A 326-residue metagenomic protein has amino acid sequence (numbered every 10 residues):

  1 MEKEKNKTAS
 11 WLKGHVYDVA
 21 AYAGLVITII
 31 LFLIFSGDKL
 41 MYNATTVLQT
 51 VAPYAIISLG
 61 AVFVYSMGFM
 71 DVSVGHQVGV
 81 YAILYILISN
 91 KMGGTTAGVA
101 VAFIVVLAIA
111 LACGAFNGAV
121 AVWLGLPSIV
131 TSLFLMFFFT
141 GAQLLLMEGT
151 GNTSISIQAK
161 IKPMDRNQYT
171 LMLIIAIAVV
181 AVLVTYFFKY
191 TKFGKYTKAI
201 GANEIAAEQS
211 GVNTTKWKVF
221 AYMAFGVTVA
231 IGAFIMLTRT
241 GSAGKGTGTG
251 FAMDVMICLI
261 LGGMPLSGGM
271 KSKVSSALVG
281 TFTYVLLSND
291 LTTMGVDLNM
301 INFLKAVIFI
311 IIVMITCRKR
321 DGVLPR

Functional and structural regions predicted by a protein language model:
M1-I30, A202-K216, L287-R326: Cytosolic-side transmembrane-helix boundaries in multi-pass membrane proteins
I27, L31-M92, V120-L124, L259-K271 (+1 more regions): Single transmembrane alpha-helix segments in multi-pass membrane proteins
F35-T46, L144, F188, Y222-L259 (+1 more regions): Inter-helical junctions in multi-pass inner-membrane proteins, predominant in energy-converting antiporter-like
T50-A61, V80, A112-A115, A178 (+3 more regions): Hydrophobic alpha-helical segments embedded in the membrane of multi-pass proteins
G93-M136, A178-V179, V279-G280: Alpha-helical transmembrane segments within multi-pass membrane transporters and channels
G98-V106, C113-N117, N167-G244: Helix-loop-helix "hairpin" substructures at the membrane interface of multi-pass membrane proteins
L124, S128-Y190, V219-F220, R239-G248 (+2 more regions): Transmembrane helix-bundle core of multi-pass membrane transporters and related energy-transducing complexes
A243-F303: Transmembrane alpha-helical segments in multi-pass inner-membrane proteins
